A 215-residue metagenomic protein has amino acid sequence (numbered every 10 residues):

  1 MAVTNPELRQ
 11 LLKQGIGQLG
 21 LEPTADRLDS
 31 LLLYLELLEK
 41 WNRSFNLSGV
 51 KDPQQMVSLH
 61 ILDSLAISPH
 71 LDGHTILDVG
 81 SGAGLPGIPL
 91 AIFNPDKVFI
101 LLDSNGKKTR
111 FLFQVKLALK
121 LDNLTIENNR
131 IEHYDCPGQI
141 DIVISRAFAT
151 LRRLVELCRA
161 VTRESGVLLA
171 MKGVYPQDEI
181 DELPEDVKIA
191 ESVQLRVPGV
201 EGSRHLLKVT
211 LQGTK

Functional and structural regions predicted by a protein language model:
A2-G73, L77, K107-R110, Q114-L124: Class I SAM-dependent transferase core
L38, L90, K172, V209: Residue-level signal for inorganic ion chemistry
L62-S145, V155-E156: Conserved SAM/SAH cofactor-binding pocket of Class I
D72, R163, P184: Short conserved AdoMet
K97, V174-K215: Active-site capping/gating segments
S104-N105, M171-Y175: Short strand-turn motif at the edge of the Rossmann-like AdoMet-binding core
K108-R110, L151, P176: Short alpha-helix immediately C-terminal to the canonical SAM-binding loop
T162-L168: Short glycine-dipeptide loop
